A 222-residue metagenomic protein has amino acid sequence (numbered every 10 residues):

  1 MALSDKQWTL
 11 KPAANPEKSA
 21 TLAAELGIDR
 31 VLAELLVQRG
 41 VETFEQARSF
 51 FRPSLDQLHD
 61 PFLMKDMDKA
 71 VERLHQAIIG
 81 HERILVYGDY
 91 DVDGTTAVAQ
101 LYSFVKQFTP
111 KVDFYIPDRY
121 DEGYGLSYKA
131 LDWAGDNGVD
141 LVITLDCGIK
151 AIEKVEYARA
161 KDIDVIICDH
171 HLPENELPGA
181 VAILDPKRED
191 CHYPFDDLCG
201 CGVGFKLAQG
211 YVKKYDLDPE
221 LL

Functional and structural regions predicted by a protein language model:
M1-L222: Replace "Mg2+/Mn2+-dependent" with "divalent metal-dependent
